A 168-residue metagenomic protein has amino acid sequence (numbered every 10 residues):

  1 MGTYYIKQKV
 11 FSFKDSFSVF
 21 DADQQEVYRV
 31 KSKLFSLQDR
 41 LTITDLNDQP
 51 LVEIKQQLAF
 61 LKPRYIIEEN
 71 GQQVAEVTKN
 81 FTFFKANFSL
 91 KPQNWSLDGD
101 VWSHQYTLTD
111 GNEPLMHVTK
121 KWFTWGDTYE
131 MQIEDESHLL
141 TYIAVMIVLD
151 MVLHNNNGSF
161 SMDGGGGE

Functional and structural regions predicted by a protein language model:
M1-E168: Intrinsically disordered, low-complexity proline/glycine-rich segments
